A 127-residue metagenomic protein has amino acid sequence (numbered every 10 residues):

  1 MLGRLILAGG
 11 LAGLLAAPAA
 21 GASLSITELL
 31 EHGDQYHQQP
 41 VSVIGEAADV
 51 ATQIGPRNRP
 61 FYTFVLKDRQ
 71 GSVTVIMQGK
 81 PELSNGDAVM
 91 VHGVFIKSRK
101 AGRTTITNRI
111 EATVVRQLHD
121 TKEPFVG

Functional and structural regions predicted by a protein language model:
R4-A16: Bacterial N-terminal signal peptides
P18-G127: OB-fold and OB-like single-stranded nucleic-acid-recognition modules and their adjacent interaction interfaces
